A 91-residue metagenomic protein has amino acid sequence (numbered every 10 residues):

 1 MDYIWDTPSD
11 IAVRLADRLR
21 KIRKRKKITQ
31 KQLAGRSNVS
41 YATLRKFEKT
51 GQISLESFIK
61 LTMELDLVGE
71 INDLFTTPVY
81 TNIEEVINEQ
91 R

Functional and structural regions predicted by a protein language model:
M1-R14: A detector for short, charged/polar N-terminal pre-domain segments
Y3, N72-R91: Short, charged recognition helix plus adjacent turn of helix-turn-helix-like nucleic-acid-binding domains
D17-L33, R91: Short basic helix-loop element that most often maps to the first helix and adjoining turn of HTH DNA-binding modules
L19, Q30, Y41, L55-F58: Helix-turn-helix DNA-binding elements, focusing on the entry/boundary residues of the two helices that contact DNA
K27-R45: Short alpha-helical DNA-recognition segment
T50-M63: Short, basic-rich loop-to-helix N-cap that marks the start of a DNA-contacting helix
